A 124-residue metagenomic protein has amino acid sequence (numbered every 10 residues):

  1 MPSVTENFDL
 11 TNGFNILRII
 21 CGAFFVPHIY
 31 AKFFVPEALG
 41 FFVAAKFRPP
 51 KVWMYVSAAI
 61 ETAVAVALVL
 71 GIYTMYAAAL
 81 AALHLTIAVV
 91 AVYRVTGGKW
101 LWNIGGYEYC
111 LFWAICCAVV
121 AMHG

Functional and structural regions predicted by a protein language model:
M1-F34, K51-A59, A63, L70-G124: Extended, low-polarity transmembrane helix blocks
V35-R48, M75: Short juxtamembrane and helix-loop transition motifs at transmembrane-helix boundaries in membrane proteins
